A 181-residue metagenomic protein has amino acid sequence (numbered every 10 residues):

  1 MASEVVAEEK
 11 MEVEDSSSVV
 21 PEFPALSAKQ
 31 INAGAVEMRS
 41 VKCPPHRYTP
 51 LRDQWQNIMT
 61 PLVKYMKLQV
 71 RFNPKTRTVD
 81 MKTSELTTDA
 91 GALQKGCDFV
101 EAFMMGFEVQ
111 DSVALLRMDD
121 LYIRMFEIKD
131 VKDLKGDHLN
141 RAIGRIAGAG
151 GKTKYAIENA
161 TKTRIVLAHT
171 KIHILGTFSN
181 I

Functional and structural regions predicted by a protein language model:
M1-Y48, Y65-L134, N180: Low-complexity, intrinsically disordered regulatory regions of RNA-binding proteins
Y48-K67, R141-E158: Short amphipathic alpha-helix segments
T60, K64-R77, A160-H169: Polar interaction faces of repeat-based domains
D119-S179: Extended, charged alpha-helical interaction scaffolds
